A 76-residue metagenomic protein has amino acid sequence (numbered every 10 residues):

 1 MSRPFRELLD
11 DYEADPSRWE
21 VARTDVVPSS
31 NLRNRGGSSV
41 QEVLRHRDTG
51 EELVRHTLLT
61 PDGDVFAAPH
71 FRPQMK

Functional and structural regions predicted by a protein language model:
M1-K76: Catalytic toxin/effector domains delivered as secreted proteins or via bacterial secretion systems
